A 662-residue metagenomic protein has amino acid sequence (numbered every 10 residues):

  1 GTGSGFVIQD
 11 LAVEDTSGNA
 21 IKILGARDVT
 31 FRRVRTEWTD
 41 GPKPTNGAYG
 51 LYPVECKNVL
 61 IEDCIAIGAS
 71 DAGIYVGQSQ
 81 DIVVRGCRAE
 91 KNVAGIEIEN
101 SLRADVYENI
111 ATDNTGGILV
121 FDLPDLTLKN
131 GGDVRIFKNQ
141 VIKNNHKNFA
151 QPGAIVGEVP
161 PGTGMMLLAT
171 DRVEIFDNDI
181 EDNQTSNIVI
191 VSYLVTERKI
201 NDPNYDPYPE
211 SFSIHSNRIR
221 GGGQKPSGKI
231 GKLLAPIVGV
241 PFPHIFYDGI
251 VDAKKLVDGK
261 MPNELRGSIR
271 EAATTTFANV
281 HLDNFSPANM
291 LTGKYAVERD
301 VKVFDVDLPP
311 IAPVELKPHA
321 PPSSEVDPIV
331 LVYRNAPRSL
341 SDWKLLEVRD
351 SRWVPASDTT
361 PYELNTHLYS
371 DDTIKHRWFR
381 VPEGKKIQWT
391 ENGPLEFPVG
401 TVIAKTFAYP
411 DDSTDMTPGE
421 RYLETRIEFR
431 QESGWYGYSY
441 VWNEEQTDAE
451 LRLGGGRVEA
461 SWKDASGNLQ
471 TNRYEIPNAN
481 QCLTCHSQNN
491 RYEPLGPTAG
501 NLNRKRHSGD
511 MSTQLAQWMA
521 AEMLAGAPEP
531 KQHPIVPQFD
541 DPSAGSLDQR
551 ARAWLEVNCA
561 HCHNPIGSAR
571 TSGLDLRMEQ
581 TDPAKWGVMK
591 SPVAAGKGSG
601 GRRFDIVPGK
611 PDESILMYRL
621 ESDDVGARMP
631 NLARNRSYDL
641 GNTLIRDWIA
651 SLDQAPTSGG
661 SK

Functional and structural regions predicted by a protein language model:
G1, D15-K22, K43-V54, G68-Y75 (+5 more regions): Extracellular beta-strand/beta-solenoid scaffold signature
S4-D15, R27-D40, K57-A72, Q80-A94 (+5 more regions): Right-handed parallel beta-helix
T196, I200-S324: Acidic, glycine- and Ser/Thr-rich low-complexity intrinsically disordered tracts in extracellular/secreted proteins
H319-F379, S658-G659: N-terminal pre-domain segments of enzymes
H376-Q388: Short, structured beta-strand/loop micro-motifs enriched in basic residues and often containing a Trp
P394, S413-S661: Sequence context surrounding c-type heme c attachment/ligation sites in exported
F397-G400: Short, well-ordered loop/turn sites that connect or cap secondary structure elements
